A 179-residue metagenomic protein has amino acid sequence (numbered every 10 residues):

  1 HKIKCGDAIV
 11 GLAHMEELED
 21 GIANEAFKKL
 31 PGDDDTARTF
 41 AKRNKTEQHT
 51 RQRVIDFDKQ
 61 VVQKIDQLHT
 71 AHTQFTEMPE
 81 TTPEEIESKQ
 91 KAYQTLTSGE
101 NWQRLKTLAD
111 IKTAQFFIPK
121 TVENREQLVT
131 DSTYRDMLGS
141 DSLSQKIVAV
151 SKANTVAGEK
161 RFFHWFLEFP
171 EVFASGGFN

Functional and structural regions predicted by a protein language model:
H1-N179: SAM-dependent methyltransferase catalytic region
